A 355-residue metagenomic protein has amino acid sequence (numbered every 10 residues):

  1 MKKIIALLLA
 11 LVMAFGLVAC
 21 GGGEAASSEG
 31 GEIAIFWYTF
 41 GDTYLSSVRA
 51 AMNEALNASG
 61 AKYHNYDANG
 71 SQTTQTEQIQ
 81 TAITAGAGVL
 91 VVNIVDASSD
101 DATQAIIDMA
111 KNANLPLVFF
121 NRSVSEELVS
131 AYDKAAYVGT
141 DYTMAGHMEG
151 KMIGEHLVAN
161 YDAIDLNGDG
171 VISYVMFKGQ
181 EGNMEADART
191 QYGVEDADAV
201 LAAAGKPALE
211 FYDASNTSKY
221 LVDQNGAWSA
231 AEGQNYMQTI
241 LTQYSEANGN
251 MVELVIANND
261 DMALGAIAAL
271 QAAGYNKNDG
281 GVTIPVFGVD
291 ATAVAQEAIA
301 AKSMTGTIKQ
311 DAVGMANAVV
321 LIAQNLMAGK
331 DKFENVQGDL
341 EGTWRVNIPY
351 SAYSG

Functional and structural regions predicted by a protein language model:
M1-E32, N57-A58, K62, A105-L115: Short, low-complexity disordered leader/linker segments with a strong preference for bacterial N-terminal type II
G31-A51, A55-L56, Y63-T81, A85-A87 (+3 more regions): Extracytoplasmic "Venus flytrap"
I33, Q75, A136-D169, A188 (+3 more regions): Hydrophobic alpha-helical segments within soluble ligand-binding/sensing domains
Y44-S59, A145-E149, M184-Y212, N216 (+3 more regions): Short, solvent-exposed amphipathic alpha-helices that sit in or adjacent to ligand/effector-binding or catalytic
N69-Y142, D260-A263: Beta-alpha junction/loop-to-helix N-cap segments that form part of ligand/metal-binding clefts
V92-N112, G193, T217-Q296: Hydrophobic alpha-helical
I106-M144, M148, N160-V171, V175-F177 (+2 more regions): Flexible loop/hinge segments that line or gate small-molecule binding clefts
G168-E181, E185, D196-D198, D311-G355: Hinge/cleft segment of the Venus flytrap/periplasmic-binding protein
